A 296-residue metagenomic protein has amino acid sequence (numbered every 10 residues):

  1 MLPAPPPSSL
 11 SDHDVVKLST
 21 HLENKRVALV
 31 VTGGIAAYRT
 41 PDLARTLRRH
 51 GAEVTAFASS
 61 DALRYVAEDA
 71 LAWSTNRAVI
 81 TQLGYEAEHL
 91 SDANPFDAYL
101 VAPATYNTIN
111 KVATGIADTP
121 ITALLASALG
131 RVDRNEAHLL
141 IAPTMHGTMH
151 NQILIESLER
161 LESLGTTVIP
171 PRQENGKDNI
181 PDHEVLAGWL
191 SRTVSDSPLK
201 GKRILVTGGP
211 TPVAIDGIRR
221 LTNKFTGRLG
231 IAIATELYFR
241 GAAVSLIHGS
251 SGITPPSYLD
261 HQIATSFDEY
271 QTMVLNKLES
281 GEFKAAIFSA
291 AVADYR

Functional and structural regions predicted by a protein language model:
M1-R296: A cross-family phosphate/adenosyl-ligand binding-site feature
